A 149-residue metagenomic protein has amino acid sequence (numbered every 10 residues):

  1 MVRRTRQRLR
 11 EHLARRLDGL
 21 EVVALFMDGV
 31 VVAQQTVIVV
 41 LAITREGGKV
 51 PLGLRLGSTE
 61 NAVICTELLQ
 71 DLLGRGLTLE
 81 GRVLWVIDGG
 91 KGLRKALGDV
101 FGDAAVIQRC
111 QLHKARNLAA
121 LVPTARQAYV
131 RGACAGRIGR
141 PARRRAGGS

Functional and structural regions predicted by a protein language model:
M1, L93, R145-S149: General structural feature for long, well-ordered alpha-helical segments within catalytic domains of soluble enzymes
V2-I87, K91-D103: RNase H-like nuclease fold core
A14, V22, P123-Q127, A135 (+1 more regions): Short capping/connector residues at structural and topological boundaries
T44, N61, C110, P123 (+1 more regions): Helix N-cap and loop-to-helix transition residues
L54, L84-K91, L97-A135: Conserved beta-strand -> loop -> alpha-helix junction used to position metal-binding or nucleic-acid-contacting
G132-S149: Long, amphipathic alpha-helical stalk/connector segments used for oligomerization, subunit docking, or mechanical
